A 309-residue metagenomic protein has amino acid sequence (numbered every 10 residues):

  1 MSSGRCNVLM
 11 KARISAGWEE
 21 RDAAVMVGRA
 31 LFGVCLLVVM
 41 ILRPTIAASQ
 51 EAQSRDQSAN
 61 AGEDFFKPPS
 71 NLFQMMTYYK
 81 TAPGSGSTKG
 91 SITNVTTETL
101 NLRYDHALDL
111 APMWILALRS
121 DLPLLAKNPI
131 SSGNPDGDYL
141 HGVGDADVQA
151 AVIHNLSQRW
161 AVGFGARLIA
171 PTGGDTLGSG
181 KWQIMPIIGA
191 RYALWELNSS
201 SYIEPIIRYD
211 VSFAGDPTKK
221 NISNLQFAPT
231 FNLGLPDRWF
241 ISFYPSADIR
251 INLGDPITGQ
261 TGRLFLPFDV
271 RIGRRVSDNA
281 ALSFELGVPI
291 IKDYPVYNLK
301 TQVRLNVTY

Functional and structural regions predicted by a protein language model:
M1-S58: Cleavable N-terminal export/targeting peptides
Q50-G215, N221-Y309: Transmembrane beta-barrel domains of Gram-negative outer membranes and organellar outer membranes
